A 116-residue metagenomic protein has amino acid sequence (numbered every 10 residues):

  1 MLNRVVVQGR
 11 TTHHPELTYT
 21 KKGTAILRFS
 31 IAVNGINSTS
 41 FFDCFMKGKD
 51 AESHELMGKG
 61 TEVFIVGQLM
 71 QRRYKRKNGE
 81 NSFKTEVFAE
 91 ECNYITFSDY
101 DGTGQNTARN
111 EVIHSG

Functional and structural regions predicted by a protein language model:
M1-N3, P15-G23, E52-E55, G79 (+1 more regions): Acidic, gly/ser/pro-rich intrinsically disordered tails
N3, G23-A25, S38, T61 (+1 more regions): Residue-level preference for beta-strand/loop junctions
R4-V6, A25-V33, T39-D43: A short glycine-rich, His/Asp/Glu-containing loop-to-beta-strand
V5-H13, I31, K59-Q71, A89-C92: OB-fold and OB-like beta-barrel modules that bind single-stranded nucleic acids
L17-V33, F83-T85: Short aromatic-glycine-enriched beta-strand elements
G35-G58: A beta-strand/beta-hairpin structural motif
A51-E52, M70-R72: Histidine-centered metal-chelating micro-motifs
M70, R76-F97: OB-fold/S1-family single-stranded nucleic acid-binding modules
